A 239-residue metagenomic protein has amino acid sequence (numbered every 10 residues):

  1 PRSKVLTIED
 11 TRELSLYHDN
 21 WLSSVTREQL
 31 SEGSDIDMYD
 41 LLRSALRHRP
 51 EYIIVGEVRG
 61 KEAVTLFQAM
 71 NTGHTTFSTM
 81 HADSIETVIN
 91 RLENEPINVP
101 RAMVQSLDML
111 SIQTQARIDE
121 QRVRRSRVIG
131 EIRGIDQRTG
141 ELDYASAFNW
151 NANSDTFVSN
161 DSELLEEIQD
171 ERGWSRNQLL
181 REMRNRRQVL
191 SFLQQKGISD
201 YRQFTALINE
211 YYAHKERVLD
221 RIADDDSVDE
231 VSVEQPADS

Functional and structural regions predicted by a protein language model:
P1-A116: Switch/coupling sub-region of P-loop NTPases
E28, T72-H74, R117-R124, R138-T139 (+1 more regions): Short, charged low-complexity intrinsically disordered segments located at boundaries of structured domains
I36, D83, N160, K196-S199: Short coil/turn linker and secondary-structure boundary residues
G56-G60, L179, I198: Conserved phosphate/pyrophosphate-binding and hydrolysis machinery centered on Walker-type P-loop NTPases, extending
H81-A82, V104, R122-R127, T205: Composition- and surface-driven signal marking solvent-exposed, interaction-prone regions in large proteins
V99-M103, Q178, Y201-F204: Short, surface-exposed acidic
M109-Q194: Conserved P-loop NTPase
N185-S239: Terminal-proximal interaction/regulatory segments of ATP-powered molecular machines
